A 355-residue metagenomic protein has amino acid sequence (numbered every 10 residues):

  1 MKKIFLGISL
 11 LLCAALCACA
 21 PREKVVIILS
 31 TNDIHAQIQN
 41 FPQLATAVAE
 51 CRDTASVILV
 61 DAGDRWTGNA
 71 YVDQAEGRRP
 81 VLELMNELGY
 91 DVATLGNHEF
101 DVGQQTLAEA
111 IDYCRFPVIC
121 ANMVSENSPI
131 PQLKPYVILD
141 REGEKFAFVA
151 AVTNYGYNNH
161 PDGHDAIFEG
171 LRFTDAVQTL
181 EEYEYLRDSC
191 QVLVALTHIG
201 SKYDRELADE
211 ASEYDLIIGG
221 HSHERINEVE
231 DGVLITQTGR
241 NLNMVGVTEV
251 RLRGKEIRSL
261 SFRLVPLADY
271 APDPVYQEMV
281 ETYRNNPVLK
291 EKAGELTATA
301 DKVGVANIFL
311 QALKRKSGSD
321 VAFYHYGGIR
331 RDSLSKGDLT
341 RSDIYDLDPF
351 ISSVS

Functional and structural regions predicted by a protein language model:
M1-I4: Positively charged n-region of N-terminal signal peptides that target proteins for export
L6-L10, A18-E23, H35, C51-T54 (+2 more regions): Non-catalytic terminal accessory segments
C19-Q277, K302-A312, A322: Acidic, metal/ion-coordinating pockets
